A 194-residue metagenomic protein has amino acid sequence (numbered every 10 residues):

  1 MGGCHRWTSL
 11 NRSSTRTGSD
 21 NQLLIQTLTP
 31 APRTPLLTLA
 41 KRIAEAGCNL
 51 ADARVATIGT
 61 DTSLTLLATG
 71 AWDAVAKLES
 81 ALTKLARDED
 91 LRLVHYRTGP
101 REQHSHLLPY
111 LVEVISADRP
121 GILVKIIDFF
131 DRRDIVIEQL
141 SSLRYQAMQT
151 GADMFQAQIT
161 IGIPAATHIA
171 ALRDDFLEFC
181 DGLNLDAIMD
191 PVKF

Functional and structural regions predicted by a protein language model:
G2-F194: A conserved regulatory-domain signal marking ACT and ACT-like small-molecule sensing domains and adjacent regulatory
